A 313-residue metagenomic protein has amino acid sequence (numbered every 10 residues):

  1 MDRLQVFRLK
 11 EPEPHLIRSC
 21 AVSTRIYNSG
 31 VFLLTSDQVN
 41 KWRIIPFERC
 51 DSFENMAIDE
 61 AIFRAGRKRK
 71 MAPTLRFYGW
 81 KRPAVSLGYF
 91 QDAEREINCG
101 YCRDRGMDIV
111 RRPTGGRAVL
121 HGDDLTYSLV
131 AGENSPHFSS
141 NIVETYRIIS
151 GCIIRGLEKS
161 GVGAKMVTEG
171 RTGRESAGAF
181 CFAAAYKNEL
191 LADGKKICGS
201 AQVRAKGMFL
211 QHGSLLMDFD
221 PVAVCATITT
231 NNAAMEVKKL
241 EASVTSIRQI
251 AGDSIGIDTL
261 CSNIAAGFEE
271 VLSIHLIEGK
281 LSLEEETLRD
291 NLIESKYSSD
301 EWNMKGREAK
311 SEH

Functional and structural regions predicted by a protein language model:
Q5-R8: Short, low-complexity, intrinsically disordered N-terminal modules that encode targeting/processing signals
P12-P14: Cationic, low-complexity basic patches in intrinsically disordered or flexible, solvent-exposed regions
R25-N28: Short, positively charged and aromatic/hydrophobic N-terminal segments
F32-E96, G100, D104, D108-R112 (+3 more regions): Active-site loop/lid in soluble adenylation, ligation, and acyl-transfer enzymes
C102-H137: A glycine-rich, hydrophobic loop/mini-helix early in the fold
E133, H137-G267, D300-H313: Catalytic beta-strand/loop module used to bind and position nucleotide/cofactor moieties in cofactor-attachment
